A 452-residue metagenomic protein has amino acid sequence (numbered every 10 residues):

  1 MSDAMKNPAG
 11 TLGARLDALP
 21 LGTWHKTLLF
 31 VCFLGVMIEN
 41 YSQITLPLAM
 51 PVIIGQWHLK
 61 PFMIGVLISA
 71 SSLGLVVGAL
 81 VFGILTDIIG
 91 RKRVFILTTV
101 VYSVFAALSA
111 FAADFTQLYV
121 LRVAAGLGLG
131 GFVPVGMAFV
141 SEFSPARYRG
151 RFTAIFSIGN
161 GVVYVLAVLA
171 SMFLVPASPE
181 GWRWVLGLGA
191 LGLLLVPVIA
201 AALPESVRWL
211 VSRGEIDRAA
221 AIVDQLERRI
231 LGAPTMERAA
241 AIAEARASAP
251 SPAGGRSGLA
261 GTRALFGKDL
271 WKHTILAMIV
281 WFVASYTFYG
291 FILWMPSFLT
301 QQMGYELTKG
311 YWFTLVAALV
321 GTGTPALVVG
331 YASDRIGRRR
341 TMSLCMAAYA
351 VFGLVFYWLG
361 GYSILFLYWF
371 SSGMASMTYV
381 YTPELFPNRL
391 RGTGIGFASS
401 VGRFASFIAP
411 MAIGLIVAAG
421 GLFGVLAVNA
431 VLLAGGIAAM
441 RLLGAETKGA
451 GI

Functional and structural regions predicted by a protein language model:
M1-I452: Transmembrane-helix signature of 12-pass secondary carriers
